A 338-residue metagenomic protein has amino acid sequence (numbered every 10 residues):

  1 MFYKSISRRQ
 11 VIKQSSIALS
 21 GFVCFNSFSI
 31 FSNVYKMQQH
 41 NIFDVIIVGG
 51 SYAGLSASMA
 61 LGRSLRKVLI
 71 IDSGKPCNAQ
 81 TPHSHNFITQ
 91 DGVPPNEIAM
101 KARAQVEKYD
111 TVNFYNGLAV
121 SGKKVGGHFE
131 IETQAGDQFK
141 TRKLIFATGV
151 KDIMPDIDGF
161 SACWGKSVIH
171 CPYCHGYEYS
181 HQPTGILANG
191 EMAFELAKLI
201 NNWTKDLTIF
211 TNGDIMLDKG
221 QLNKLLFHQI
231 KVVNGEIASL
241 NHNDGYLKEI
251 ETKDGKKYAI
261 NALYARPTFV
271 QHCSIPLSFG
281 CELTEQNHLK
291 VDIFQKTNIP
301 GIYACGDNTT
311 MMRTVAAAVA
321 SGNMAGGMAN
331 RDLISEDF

Functional and structural regions predicted by a protein language model:
M1-Q10: N-terminal secretory signal peptides
Q10, N33-F43, N113-Q182, L289-I293: FAD-binding core/adjacent interface of flavoenzyme oxidoreductases
S15-V23: Sec-dependent signal peptide hydrophobic core
F43-M100, N189-I215: Beta1-alpha1 glycine-rich phosphate/pyrophosphate-binding loop at the start of Rossmann-like nucleotide-binding domains
V106-V125, I131-T133, F139, T204-N287 (+1 more regions): A Rossmann-like FAD-binding core segment of flavoenzymes
A147-G149, L187, R266-P267, N308: Short, well-ordered coil/turn residues at beta-beta hairpins and beta-strand->alpha-helix junctions within
A162-E178, T268-A317, M324-G327, R331: FAD-site-proximal beta/loop scaffold in flavoenzymes
